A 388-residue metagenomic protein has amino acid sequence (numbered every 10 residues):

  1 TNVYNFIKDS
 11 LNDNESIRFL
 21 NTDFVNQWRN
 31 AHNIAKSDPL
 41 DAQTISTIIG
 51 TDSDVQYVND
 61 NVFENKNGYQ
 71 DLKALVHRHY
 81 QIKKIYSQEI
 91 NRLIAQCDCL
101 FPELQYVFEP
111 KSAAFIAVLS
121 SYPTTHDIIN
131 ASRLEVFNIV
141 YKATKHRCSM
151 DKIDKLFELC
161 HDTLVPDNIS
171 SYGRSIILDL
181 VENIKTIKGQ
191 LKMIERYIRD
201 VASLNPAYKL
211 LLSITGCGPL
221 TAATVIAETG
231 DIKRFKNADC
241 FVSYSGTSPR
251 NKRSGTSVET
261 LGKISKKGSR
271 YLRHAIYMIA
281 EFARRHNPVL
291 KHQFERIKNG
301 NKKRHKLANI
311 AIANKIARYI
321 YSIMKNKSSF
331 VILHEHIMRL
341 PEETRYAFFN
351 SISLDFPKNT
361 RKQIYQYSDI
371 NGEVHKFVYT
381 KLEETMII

Functional and structural regions predicted by a protein language model:
T1-E158: Phosphate- and other anionic-substrate recognition elements at nucleic-acid/protein interfaces
S53-Y57, E89, H126, K188-E195 (+3 more regions): Short helix-capping/linker segments at secondary-structure and domain boundaries
Y80-K83, S87, E182-K192, N314: Generic structural signal for well-ordered, non-transmembrane alpha-helical segments in soluble/cytosolic regions
E109-Y122, I184, K188-I198, L220-I232 (+1 more regions): Amphipathic, charged-and-aliphatic alpha-helical interface segments that function as noncatalytic docking
T144, L210-S213, P219, A223-N301 (+1 more regions): Phosphate-backbone recognition surface of nucleic-acid-processing proteins
C160-L220, R284-K291: Helix-hairpin-helix/helix-loop-helix acidic hairpins
T256-T260, F294-A313, A317-I388: Low-complexity, acidic/Ser/Thr- and charged residue-rich accessory regions of DNA metabolism proteins
